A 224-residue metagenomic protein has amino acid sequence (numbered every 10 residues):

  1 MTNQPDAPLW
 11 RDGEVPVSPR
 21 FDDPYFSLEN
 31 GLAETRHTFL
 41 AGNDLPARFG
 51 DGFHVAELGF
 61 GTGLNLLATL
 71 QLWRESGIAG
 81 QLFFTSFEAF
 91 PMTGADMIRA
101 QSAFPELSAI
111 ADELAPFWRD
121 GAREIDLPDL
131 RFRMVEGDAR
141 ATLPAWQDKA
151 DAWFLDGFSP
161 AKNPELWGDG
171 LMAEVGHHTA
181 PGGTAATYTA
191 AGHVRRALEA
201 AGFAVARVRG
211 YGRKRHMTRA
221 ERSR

Functional and structural regions predicted by a protein language model:
M1-A56, L70-P105: Rossmann-like AdoMet
T62-L67: Glycine-rich SAM-binding Motif I of class I
I78-L82, H178-G183: A short helix->loop->beta-strand "cap" motif at the edges of active sites that frequently abuts
D96-W146: S-adenosyl-L-methionine
F132-M134, D148-G157: Short SAM/SAH-binding signature in class I
F154, T179-T189: Conserved beta-strand signature within the Rossmann-like core of class I S-adenosyl-L-methionine
E165-G182: A short glycine-rich, Lys/Arg-flanked "PGG" loop and its adjoining helix->strand segment in the class I
A201-R224: Core SAM-dependent methyltransferase catalytic element
